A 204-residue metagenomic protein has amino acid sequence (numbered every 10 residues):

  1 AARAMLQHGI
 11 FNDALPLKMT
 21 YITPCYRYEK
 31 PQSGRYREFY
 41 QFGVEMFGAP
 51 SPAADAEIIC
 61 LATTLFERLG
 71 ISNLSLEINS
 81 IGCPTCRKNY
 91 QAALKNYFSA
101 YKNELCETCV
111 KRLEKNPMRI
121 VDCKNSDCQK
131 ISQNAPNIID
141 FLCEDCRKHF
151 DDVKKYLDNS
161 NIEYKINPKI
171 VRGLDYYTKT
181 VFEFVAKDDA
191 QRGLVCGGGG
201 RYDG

Functional and structural regions predicted by a protein language model:
A1-G204: TRNA-recognition modules of translation machinery and tRNA-sensing kinases, especially anticodon-binding
